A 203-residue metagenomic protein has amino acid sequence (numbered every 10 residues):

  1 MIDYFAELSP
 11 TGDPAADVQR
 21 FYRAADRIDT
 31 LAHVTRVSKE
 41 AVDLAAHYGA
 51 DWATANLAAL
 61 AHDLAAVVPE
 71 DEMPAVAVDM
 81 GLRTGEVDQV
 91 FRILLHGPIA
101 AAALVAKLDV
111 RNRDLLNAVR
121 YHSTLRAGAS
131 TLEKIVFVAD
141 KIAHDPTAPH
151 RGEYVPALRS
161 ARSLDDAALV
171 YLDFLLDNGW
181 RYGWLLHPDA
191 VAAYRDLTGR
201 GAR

Functional and structural regions predicted by a protein language model:
M1-R27: Generic N-terminal amphipathic, Lys/Arg-enriched alpha-helix
R20-A24, V42, A46-L169: Divalent metal-dependent catalytic cores for phosphoryl transfer on phosphate-bearing substrates
I28-A32: A short, charge-rich alpha-helical start-of-domain segment used by transcription regulators
S160, L176-D177: N-terminal hydrophobic signal/anchor transmembrane helix of membrane proteins
D177-R203: Charged phosphate-binding loop/patch that engages nucleotide di/tri-phosphates or the phosphate backbone of nucleic
